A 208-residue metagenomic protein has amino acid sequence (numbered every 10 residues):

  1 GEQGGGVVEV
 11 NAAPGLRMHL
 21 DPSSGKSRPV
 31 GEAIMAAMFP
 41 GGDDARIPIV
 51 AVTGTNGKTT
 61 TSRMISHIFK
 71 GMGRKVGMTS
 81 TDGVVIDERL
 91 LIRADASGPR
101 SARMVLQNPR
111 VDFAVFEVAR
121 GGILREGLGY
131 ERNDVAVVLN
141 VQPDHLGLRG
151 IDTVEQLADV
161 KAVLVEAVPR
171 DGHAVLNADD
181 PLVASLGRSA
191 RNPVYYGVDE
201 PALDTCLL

Functional and structural regions predicted by a protein language model:
G1-T53: ATP-dependent carboxylate activation and anion-phosphoryl transfer catalytic cores that bind Mg-ATP to form
V8-A13, T53, T79, E117 (+2 more regions): Generic beta-strand/beta-sheet core signal
A12-G15, G57, R120-G121, P181: Short, glycine-/Ser/Thr-/acidic-enriched flexible segments
A13-R17, G83-I86, Q142-L146: A short, flexible beta-alpha/helix-coil linker loop
A33, I49-V52, T61, Q156-L157 (+1 more regions): C-terminal structured domain segments across diverse proteins
G41-L90: Walker A (P-loop) phosphate-binding motif
L90-L208: Flexible active-site lid/hinge loop adjacent to a nucleotide/diphosphate and Mg2+-phosphate binding pocket
